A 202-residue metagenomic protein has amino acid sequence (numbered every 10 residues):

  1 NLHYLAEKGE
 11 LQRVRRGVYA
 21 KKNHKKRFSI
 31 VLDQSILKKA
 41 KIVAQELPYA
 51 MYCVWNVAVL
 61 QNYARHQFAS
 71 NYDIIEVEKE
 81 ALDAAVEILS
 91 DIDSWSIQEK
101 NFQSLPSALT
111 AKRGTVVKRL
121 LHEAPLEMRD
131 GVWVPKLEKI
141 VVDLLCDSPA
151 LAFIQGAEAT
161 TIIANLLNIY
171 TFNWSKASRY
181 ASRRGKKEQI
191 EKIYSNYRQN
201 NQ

Functional and structural regions predicted by a protein language model:
N1-E7: Short amphipathic alpha-helical interaction segments
R13: Short beta-strand "wing" residues that participate in macromolecule-binding interfaces
G17, D33-K112, K118: Short gly/ser-rich loop at a beta-strand->alpha-helix junction or flexible surface loop bordering the NTP-binding
G17-N23: Minor-groove-contacting beta-hairpin "wing" of winged helix-turn-helix DNA-binding domains
K25-L32: Short, charged/polar, Gly/Pro-enriched secondary-structure boundary elements
D93-Q202: Hydrophobic alpha-helical interaction segments
